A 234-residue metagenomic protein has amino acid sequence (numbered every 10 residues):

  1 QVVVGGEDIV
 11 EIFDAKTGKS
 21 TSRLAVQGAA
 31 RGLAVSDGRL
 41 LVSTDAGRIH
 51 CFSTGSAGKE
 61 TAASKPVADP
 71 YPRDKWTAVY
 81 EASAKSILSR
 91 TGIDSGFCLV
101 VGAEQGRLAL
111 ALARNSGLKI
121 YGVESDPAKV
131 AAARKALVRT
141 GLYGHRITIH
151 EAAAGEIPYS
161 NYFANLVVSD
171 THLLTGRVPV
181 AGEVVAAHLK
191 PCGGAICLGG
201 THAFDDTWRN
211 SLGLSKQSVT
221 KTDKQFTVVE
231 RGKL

Functional and structural regions predicted by a protein language model:
Q1-K75: Extracytoplasmic/lumenal domain signature
T77-F97, R107: Conserved alpha-helix/loop element of class I SAM-dependent methyltransferases that forms part of the SAM/SAH-binding
I93-A113, G117-Y121: Conserved class I S-adenosyl-L-methionine
G122-P127: Conserved acidic E/D residue at the C-terminus of a beta-strand in Rossmann-like folds
A132-S160: S-adenosyl-L-methionine
A164-P179: A short SAM/SAH-binding and catalytic strip from SAM-dependent methyltransferases
R177-G194: A short glycine-rich, Lys/Arg-flanked "PGG" loop and its adjoining helix->strand segment in the class I
N210-L234: Core SAM-dependent methyltransferase catalytic element
